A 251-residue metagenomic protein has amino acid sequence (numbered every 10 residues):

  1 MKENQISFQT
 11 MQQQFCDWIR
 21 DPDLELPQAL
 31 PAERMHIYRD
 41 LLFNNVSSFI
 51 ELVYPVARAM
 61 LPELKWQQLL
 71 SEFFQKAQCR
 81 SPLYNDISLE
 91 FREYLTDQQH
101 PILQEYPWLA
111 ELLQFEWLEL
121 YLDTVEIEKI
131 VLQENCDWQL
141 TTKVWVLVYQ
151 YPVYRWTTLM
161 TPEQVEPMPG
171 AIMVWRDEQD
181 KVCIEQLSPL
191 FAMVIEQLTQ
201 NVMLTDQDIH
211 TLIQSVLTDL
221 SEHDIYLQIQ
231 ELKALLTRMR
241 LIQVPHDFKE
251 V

Functional and structural regions predicted by a protein language model:
M1-D123: N-terminal, charged low-complexity regulatory/assembly segments
L24, H246-V251: Extended non-membrane alpha-helical scaffolds
Q75-M193: Hydrophobic packing positions characteristic of elongated beta-solenoid/beta-helix-type spike/fiber shafts
Q197-V202: Short helix-to-turn junction characteristic of helix-turn-helix DNA-binding domains, especially the helix
M203-V216: Short acidic, hydrophobic short linear motifs in intrinsically disordered regions
E222-L235: Short amphipathic alpha-helical interaction segments
T237-F248: A short, conserved structural fragment
